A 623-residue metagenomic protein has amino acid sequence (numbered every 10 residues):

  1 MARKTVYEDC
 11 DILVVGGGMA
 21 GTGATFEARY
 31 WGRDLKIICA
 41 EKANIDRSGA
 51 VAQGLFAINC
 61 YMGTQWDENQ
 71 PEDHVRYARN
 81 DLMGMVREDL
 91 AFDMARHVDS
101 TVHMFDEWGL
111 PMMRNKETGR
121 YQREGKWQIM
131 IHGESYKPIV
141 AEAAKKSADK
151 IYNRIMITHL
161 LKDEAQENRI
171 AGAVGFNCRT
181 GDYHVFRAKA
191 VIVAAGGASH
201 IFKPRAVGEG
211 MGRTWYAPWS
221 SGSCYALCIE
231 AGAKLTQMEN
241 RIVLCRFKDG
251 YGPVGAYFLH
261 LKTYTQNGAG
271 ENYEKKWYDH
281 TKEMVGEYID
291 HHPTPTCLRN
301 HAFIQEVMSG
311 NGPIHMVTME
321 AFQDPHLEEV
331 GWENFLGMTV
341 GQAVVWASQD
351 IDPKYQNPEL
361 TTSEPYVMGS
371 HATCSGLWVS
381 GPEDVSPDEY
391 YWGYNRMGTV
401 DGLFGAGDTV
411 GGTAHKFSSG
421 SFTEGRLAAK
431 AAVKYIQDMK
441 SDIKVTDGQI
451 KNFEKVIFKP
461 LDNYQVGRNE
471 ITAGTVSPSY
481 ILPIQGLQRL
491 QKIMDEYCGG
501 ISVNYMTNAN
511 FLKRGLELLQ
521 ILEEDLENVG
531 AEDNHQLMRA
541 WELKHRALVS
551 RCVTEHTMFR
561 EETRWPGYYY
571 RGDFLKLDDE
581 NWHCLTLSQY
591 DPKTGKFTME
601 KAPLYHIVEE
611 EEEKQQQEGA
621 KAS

Functional and structural regions predicted by a protein language model:
Y7-C10, T180-A190: Core beta-strand elements of the Rossmann-like FAD/NAD(P) dinucleotide-binding domain in flavoenzyme oxidoreductases
I12-I38: N-terminal Rossmann-like FAD-binding beta1-loop-alpha1 element of flavoenzymes
Y30-Q53: Glycine-rich FAD pyrophosphate-binding loop
N59-M94: Glycine-rich active-site loop/strand segments that organize a redox cofactor
D99, D106-H159, D163-R169, Q237-F417 (+1 more regions): Mobile, glycine/GP-rich and aromatic-enriched active-site lid/loop segments adjacent to catalytic centers
V193-G252, S418-A431: Glycine-rich loop(s) and the adjacent beta-strand/alpha-helix scaffold that form part
A406, V410-Q449: A conserved active-site cap/scaffold subdomain adjacent to cofactor or substrate pockets
D438-E532: Long, amphipathic alpha-helical stalk/connector segments used for oligomerization, subunit docking, or mechanical
